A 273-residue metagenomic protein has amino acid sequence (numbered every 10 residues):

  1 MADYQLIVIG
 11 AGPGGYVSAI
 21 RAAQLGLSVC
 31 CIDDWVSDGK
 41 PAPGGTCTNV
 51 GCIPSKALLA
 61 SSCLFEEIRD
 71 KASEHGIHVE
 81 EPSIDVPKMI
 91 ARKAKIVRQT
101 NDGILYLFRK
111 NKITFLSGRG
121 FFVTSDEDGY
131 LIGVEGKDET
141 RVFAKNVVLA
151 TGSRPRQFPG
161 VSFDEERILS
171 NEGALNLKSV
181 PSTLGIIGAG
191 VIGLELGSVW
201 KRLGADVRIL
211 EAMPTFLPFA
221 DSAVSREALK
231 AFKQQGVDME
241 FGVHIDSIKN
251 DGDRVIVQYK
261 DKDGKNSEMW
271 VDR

Functional and structural regions predicted by a protein language model:
A2-Y4, I20-V180, R208, M213-L217 (+4 more regions): Glycine-rich flavin
Q5-C31, G185-I186, G193-R202: N-terminal Rossmann-like FAD-binding beta1-loop-alpha1 element of flavoenzymes
G12, G51, S55, G190: Proline-glycine-enriched beta-turn/loop adjacent to the NAD(P) cofactor-binding site in Rossmann-like oxidoreductases
K178-T215, F219-A220: Rossmann-like NAD(P)H-binding beta-loop-alpha module
D238-E240: Conserved SAM-binding strand-loop segment of SAM-dependent methyltransferases
V243: Phosphate/diphosphate-binding loops
S267-R273: C-terminal catalytic lobe of FAD-dependent flavoproteins
